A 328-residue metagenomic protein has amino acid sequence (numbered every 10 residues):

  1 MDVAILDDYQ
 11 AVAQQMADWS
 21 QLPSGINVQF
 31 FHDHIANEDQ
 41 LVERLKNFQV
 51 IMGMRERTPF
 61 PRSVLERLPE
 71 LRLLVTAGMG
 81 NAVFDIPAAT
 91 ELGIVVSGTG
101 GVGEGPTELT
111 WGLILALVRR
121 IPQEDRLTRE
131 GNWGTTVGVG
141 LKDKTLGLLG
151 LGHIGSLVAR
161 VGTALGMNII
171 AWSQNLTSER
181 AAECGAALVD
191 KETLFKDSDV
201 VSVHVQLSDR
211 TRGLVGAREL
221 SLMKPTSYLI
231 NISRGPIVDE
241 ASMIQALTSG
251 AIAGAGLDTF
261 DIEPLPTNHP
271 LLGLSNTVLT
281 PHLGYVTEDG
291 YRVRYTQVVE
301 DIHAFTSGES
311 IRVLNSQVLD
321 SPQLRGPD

Functional and structural regions predicted by a protein language model:
M1-V50, M54-R55, E179, P322-D328: N-terminal glycine-/charge-rich "phosphate-binding" loop or analogous flexible N-terminal tail
Y9-A11, H32-A36, R55-P59, G78-N81 (+3 more regions): Short beta->alpha connector loops
E43-K46, P59-R62, Q174-P270: Rossmann-like adenosine-cofactor binding region
N47-D125, G138-V139: Phosphate/diphosphate ligand-binding glycine-rich loop within oxidoreductases
V50-G53, T76, S202-V203, N231 (+1 more regions): Redox-cofactor binding/interface segments in oxidoreductases and associated redox assembly factors
L71, K142-T145, A217, T226: Phosphate-coordination loops involved in phosphoryl transfer and adenosine-cofactor binding
L92, G98-T145, L149, H153 (+5 more regions): Phosphate-binding beta-alpha-beta segment of Rossmann-like dinucleotide-binding domains, i.e., the NAD(P)
V96, L109, T226-D328: Rossmann-like dinucleotide-binding domain for NAD(H)/NADP(H)
